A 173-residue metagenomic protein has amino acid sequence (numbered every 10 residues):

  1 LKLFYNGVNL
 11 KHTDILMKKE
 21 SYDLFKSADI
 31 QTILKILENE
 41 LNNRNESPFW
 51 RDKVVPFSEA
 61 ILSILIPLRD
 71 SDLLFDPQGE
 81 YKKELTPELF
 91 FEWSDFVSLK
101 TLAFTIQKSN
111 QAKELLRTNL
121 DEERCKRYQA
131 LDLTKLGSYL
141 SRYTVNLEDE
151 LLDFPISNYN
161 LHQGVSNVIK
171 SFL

Functional and structural regions predicted by a protein language model:
L1-L173: P-loop NTPase motor domains
